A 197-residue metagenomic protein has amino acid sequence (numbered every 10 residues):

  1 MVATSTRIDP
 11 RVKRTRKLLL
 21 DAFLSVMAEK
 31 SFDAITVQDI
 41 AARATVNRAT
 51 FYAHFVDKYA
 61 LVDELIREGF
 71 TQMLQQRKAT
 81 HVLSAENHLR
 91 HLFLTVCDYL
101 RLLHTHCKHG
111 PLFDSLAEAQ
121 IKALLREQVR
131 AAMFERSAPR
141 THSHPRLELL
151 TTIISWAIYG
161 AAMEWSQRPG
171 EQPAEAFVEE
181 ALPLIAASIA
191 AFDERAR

Functional and structural regions predicted by a protein language model:
M1-V12, F192-R197: N-terminal intrinsically disordered/low-complexity leader segments
T15, L19-M27, G69, M73 (+3 more regions): Short hydrophobic clusters on alpha-helical segments that form packing/core surfaces in small helical domains
V26-A60: Helix-turn-helix
T36-V37, L65-L74: Short, basic, alpha-helical segments at the C-terminal edge of helix-turn-helix-like DNA-binding modules
Q76-H81, H104-P111, R136-S137, W165-P169 (+1 more regions): Secondary-structure edge/capping motif, primarily at the C-terminal ends of alpha-helices and the immediately following
R77-H109, E118: Hydrophobic alpha-helical connector segments
H91, D114-R140, P145-W156, G160 (+2 more regions): Amphipathic alpha-helical packing segments from all-alpha helical-bundle domains
A174-R197: Short terminal or interdomain "cap/linker" segment that borders an active site or interface and mediates
